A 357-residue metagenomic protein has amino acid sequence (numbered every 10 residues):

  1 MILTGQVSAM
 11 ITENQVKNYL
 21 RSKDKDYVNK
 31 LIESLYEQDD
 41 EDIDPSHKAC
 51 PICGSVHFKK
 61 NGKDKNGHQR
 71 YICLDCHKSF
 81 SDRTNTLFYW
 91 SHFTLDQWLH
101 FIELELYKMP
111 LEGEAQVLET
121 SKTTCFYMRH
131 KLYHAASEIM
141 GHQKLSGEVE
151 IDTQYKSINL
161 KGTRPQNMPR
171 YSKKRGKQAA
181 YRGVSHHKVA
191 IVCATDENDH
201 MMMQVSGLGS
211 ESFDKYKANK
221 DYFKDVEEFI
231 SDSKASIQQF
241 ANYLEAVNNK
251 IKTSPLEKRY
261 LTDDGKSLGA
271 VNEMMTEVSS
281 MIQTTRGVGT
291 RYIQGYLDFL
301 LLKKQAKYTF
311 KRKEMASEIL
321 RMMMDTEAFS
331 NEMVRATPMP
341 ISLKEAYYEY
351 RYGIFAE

Functional and structural regions predicted by a protein language model:
M1-E357: Residue-level recognition of single "structural anchor" positions that define or cap local secondary structure
